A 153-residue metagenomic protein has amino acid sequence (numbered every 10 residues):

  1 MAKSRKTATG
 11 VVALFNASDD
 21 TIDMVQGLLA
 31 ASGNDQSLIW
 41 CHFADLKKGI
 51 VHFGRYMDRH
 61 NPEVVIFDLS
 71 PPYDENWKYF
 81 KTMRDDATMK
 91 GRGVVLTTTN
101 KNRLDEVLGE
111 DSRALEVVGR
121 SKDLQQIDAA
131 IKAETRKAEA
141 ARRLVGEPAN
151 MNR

Functional and structural regions predicted by a protein language model:
T9-A30: Conserved acidic segment of CheY-like receiver
S18-I22, L46, F67-E75, N100-R103 (+1 more regions): Short acidic, S/G/P-rich loop/turn micro-motifs used as interaction or catalytic elements
D35-K48: Short hydrophobic/Thr-rich beta-strand motif most characteristic of the beta2 strand and flanking loop of CheY-like
K48-F53, D58-R59, E63-A87, T98: Conserved phosphotransfer microenvironments
E75-K78, T98-V118: Alpha4 helix (beta4-alpha4-beta5 surface) of REC/receiver domains from two-component response regulators
T88-R92: A short helix->loop->beta-strand "cap" motif at the edges of active sites that frequently abuts
K122-I131: C-terminal output helix
A129, R136-R153: CheY-like receiver
